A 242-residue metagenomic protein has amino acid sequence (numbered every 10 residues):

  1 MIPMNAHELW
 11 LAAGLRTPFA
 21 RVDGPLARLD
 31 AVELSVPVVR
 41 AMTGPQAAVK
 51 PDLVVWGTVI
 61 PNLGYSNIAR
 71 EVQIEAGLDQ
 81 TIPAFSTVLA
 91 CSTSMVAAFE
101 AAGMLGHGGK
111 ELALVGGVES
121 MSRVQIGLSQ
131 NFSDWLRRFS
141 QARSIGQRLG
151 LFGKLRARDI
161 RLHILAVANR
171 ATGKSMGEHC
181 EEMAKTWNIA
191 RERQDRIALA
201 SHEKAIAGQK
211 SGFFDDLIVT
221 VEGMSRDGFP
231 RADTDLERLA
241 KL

Functional and structural regions predicted by a protein language model:
I2-A76, Q80-P83, S175, H179-R191 (+2 more regions): Conserved active-site "lid/cap" helical segment
A12, P51-V54, S94, A101 (+4 more regions): Buried hydrophobic positions in well-ordered alpha/beta secondary-structure cores of metabolic enzymes
R16, A27-R28, V32, V36-P37 (+1 more regions): N-terminal extracellular/periplasmic Venus flytrap/periplasmic-binding protein-like
R21-L26, S86-T87, I164-A168: A short glycine/serine-rich beta->alpha loop
L29, T58-A113, R123, L155-D159 (+2 more regions): Conserved catalytic cysteine-centered active-site region of acyl-thioester-dependent Claisen-condensing enzymes
V49-G57, P83-T87, A113-G117, R193-A200 (+1 more regions): Beta-strand segments within the central parallel beta-sheet cores of soluble alpha/beta enzyme folds
V88-E119, G127, A184-F213: Active-site-proximal alpha-helical scaffold in enzymes
L112-E182: Flexible glycine-/small-residue-enriched beta->alpha junction loops that bind anionic phosphate/pyrophosphate groups
